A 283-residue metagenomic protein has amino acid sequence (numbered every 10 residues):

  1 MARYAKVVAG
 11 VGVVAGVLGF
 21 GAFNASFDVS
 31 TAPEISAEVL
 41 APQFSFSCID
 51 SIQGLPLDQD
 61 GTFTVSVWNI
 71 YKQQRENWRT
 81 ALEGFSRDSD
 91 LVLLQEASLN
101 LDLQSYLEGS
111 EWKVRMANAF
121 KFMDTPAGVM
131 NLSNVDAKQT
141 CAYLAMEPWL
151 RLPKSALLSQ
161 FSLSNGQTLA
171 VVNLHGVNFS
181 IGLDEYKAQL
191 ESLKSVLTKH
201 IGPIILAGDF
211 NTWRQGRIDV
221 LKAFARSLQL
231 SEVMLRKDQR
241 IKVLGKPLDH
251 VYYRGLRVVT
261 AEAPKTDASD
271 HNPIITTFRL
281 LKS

Functional and structural regions predicted by a protein language model:
A2-E108, K121, K282: N-terminal, active-site-proximal structural segment of metallo-dependent hydrolase catalytic domains
R3-D50, L197-I201, T212-S283: Metal-dependent phosphoester-hydrolase catalytic domains
E38-I52, L91, Q95-T168, P264-K265: Structured beta-strand-rich core segments of catalytic domains in phosphoester-bond hydrolases
F63-I70, T80-S105, S159, A170-L174 (+4 more regions): Active-site beta-strand/loop signature of hydrolases that rely on acidic residues for catalysis
W68-Y71, Q95-A97, A117-F120, S133-V135 (+6 more regions): Active-site-proximal beta-strand/loop segments in catalytic clefts of secreted hydrolases
S86-R87, L107-W112, A137, S164 (+2 more regions): Sec-exported extracytoplasmic/periplasmic mature domains
C141-W149, L174-D184: Surface-exposed cleft-lining segments at the edges of enzyme active sites
L183-S195: Alpha-helical scaffold elements lining the catalytic groove of polysaccharide deacetylases
